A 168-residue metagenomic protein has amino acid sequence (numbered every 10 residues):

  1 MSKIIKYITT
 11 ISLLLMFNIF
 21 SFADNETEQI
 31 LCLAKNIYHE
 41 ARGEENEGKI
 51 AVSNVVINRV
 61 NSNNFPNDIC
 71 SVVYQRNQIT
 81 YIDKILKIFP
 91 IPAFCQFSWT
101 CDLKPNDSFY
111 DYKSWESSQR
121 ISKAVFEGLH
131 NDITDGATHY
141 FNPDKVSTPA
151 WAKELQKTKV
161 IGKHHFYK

Functional and structural regions predicted by a protein language model:
S2-A23: Classical Sec-dependent N-terminal signal peptides that target proteins to the secretory pathway
D24-K168: Bacterial extracytoplasmic/cell-wall-associated proteins, especially those involved in peptidoglycan
